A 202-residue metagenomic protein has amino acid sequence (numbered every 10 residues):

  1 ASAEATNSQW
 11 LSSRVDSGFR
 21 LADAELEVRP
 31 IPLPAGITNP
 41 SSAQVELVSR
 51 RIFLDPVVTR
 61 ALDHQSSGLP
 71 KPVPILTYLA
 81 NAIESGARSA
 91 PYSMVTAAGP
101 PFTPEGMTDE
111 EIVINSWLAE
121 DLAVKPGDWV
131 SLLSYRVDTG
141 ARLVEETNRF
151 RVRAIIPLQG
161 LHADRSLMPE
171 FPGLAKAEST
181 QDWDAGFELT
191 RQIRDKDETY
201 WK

Functional and structural regions predicted by a protein language model:
A1-K202: Alpha-helical transmembrane segments of bacterial inner-membrane membrane proteins
